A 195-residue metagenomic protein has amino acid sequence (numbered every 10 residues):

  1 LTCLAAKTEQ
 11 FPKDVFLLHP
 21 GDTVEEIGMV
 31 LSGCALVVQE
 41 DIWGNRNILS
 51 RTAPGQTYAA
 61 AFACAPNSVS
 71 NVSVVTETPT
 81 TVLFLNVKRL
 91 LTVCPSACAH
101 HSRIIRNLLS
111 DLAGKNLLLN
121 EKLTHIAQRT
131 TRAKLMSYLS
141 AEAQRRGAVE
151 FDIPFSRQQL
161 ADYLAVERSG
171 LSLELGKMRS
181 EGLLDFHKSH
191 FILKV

Functional and structural regions predicted by a protein language model:
L1-S32: Regulatory nucleotide-sensing modules
L17, L49-S50: Local beta-strand/beta-hairpin segments that build beta-sheet-rich folds
E25-V38, A53-Q56: Glycine- and acidic-residue-biased ligand/ion/polar-headgroup-sensing regions
I42-L49: Short alpha-helix-to-loop micro-motif enriched in aromatics/charged/Gly
S50-R106: Cyclic-nucleotide recognition modules
N71-V72, T92-A99, L118-A127, R145-A148: Short helix-to-loop capping/linker segments positioned immediately adjacent to catalytic or ligand/cofactor-binding
S102-I105, L109-L119: Long, hydrophobic or amphipathic alpha-helical segments
T131-K134, Y138-V195: Phosphate-/nucleic-acid-contacting segments
